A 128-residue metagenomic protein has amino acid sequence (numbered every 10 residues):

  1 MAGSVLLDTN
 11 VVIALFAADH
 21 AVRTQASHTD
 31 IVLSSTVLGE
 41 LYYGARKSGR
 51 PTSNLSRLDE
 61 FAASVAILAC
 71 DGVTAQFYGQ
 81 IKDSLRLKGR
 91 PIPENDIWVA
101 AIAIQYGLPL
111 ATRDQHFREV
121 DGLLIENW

Functional and structural regions predicted by a protein language model:
M1-L33, V37-G39, Y43-E60: Short, well-structured N-terminal submotif of metal-dependent ribonuclease cores
G3, V65-A111: Active-site neighborhoods of divalent-metal-dependent phosphate/nucleic-acid chemistry enzymes
L7-D8, S34, P91-P93, D114: Histidine- and aromatic-rich ligand-binding microenvironments
V11-V12, T74, W98, H116-F117: Alpha-helix capping/helix-boundary segments
A101-W128: Acidic, metal-binding active-site segment of PIN/NYN-like and related structure-specific nucleases
